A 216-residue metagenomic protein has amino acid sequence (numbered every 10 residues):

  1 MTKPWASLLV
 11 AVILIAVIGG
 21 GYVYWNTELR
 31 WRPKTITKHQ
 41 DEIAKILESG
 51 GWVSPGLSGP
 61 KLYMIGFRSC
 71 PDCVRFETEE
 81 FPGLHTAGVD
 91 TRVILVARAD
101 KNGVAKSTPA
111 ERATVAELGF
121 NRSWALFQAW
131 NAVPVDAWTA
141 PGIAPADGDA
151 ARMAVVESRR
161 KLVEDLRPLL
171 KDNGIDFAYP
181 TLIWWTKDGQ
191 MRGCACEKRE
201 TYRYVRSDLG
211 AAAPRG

Functional and structural regions predicted by a protein language model:
T2, P145-G216: C-terminal cap of thioredoxin/glutaredoxin-like
P4-N26: Hydrophobic membrane-insertion alpha-helices, especially the h-region of bacterial N-terminal signal peptides
Y24-D41: Ser/Thr/Pro/Gly-rich low-complexity linker/stalk segments immediately outside membranes or between
I43-L62, G83, G174: A short beta-strand-turn-helix
S58-P60, G88, Y179: A general structural motif
G66-R68, V74-A146: Structural alpha/beta surface segment adjacent to cysteine/selenocysteine redox centers across thiol/disulfide enzymes
R68-S69, T186: Short, flexible loop/turn elements at secondary-structure junctions
C70-C73, C194-C196: Disulfide-bonded cysteines in secreted/extracellular proteins and peptides
